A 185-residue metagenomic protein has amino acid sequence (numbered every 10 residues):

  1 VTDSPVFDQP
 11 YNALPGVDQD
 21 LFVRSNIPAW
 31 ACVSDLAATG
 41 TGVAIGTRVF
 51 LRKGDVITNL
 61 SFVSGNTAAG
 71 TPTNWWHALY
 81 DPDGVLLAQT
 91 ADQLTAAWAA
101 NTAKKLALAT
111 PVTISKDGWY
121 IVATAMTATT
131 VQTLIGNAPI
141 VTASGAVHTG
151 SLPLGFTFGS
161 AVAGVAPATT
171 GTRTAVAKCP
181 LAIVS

Functional and structural regions predicted by a protein language model:
V1-G16, I183-S185: Short, intrinsically disordered N-terminal pre-domain segments
D8-A31: Boundary/junction segments of secreted and surface-exposed precursor proteins
N26, I45-L51: Short amphipathic
C32-V43, T95-N101: Extracellular beta-rich ligand/substrate-recognition surface
T41-G42, L51-N59: Extended extracellular/luminal ectodomain segments enriched in beta-structured repeat modules
D55-T67, V122: A short beta-strand element within beta-rich, extracytoplasmic domains of secreted/secretory-pathway proteins
T71-G150: Aromatic- and Gly/Pro-enriched, solvent-exposed loop/edge beta-strand patches characteristic of beta-rich domains
A125-S185: Short, surface-exposed beta-strand/loop patches at domain edges that form aromatic-rich interfacial subsites
